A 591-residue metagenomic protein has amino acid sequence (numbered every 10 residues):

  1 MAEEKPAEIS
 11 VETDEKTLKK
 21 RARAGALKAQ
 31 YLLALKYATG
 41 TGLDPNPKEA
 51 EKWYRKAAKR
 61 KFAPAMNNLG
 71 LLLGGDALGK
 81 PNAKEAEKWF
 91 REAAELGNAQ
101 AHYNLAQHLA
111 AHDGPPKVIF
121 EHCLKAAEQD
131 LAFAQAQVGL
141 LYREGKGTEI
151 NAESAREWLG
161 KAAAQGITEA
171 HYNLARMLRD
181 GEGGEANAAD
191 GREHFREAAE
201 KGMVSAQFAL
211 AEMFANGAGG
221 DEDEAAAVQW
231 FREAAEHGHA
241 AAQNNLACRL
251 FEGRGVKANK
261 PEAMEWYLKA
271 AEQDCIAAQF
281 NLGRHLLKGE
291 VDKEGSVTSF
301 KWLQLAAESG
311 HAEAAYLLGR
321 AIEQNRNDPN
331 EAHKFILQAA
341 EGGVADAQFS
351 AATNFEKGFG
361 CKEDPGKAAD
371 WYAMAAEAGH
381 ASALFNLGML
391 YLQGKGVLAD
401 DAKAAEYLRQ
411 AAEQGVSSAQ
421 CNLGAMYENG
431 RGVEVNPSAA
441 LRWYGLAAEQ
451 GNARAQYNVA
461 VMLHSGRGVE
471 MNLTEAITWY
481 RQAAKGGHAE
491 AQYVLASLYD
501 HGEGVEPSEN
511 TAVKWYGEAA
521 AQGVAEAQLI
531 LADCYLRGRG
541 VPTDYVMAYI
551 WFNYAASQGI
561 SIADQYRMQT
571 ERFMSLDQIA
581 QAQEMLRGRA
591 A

Functional and structural regions predicted by a protein language model:
A2-E12, S561-A591: Terminal, low-structured helical/coil segments at or just beyond the last alpha-helical repeat
A2-T39: N-terminal segments that cap or nucleate solenoid repeat domains
E8-K16, D44-W53, L78-W89, A111-H122 (+12 more regions): Structural signature of tandem alpha-helical TPR/SEL1-like repeats, specifically the intra-repeat loop/turn
R21, K56-A57, E92-A93, K125-A126 (+12 more regions): Canonical positions in the second alpha-helix
A24-A26, T39-T41, R60-F62, G75-A77 (+35 more regions): Short helix-capping/linker turns of helical repeat alpha-solenoids
L32-T39, N68-G75, N104-H112, Q137-E144 (+16 more regions): Hydrophobic face of amphipathic alpha-helices that form TPR/SEL1-like repeat modules and related alpha-solenoid
I530-L536, P542, V546-Y554: Short N-proximal segments of mature Sec-exported proteins
